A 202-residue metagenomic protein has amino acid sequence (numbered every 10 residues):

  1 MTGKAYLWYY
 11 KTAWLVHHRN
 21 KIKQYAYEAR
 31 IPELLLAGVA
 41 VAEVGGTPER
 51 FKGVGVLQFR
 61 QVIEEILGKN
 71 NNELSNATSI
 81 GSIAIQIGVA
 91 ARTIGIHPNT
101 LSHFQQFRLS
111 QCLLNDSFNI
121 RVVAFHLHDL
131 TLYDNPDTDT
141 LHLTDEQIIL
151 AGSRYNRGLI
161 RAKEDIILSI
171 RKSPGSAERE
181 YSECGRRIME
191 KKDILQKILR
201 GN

Functional and structural regions predicted by a protein language model:
M1-A5, H18, K69, S82-A84 (+4 more regions): Generic signal for short, ordered secondary-structure residues within or immediately flanking folded domains
M1-Q24, P48, L109-D116: N-terminal export signals and maturation junctions of secreted/periplasmic proteins
A5-Y9, I22, G68, Q106 (+2 more regions): A near-ubiquitous, low-amplitude feature marking generic local secondary-structure context
K11-N20, R60-E65, G95-H103: Short, charged, low-hydrophobicity "junction" segments
A13, Y27, S75-A77, A90-N202: Non-catalytic cell-wall polysaccharide-engagement segments
K23, Y27-I31: Helix-loop segments that flank and shape redox-cofactor active sites
R30-Q86, V123, A151-N156: Short, functionally critical alpha-helical segments immediately adjacent to catalytic or ligand/cofactor-binding
